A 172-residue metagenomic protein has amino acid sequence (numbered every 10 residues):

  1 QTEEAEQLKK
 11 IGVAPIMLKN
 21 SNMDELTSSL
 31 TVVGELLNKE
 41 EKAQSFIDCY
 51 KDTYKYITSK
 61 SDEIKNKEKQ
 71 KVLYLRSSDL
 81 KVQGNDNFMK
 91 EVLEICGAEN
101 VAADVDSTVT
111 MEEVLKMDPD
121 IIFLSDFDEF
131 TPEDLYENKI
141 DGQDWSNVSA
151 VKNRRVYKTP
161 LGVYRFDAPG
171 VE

Functional and structural regions predicted by a protein language model:
Q1-L36, T108-N147, K152: Acidic/His-rich segments in extracytoplasmic proteins that coordinate ligands and/or metal ions
E3-S78, A102-A103, R154-E172: Extracytoplasmic substrate-binding proteins
K55, E94-V101, P119, L124: Short helix-capping and hinge/turn segments at secondary-structure transitions, especially at repeat and domain
N66-Q70, D86-F88, I95, K116-M117: Short gly/pro-enriched beta-turn/loop segments at secondary-structure junctions
S78, E99, D128: Catalytic metal-binding/acid-base residues of hydrolase active sites
K81-T110: Alpha-helical, coiled-coil/dimerization segments enriched in small aliphatic residues
D86-N87, G142-S149, A168-V171: Serine-centered coil/turn micro-motif
